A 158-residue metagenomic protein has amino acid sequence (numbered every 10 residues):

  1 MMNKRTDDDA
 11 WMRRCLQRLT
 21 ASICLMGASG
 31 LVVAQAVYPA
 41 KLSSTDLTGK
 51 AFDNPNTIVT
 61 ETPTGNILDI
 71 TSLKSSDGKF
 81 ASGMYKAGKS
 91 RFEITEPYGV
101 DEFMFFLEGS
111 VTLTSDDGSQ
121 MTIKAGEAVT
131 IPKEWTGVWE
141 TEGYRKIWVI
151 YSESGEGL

Functional and structural regions predicted by a protein language model:
D9, C15-L16, G30-K79: A short, N-terminal "cap"/entry segment at the start of jelly-roll beta-barrel domains of the cupin/DSBH fold
R18-G30: Bacterial N-terminal signal peptides
A81-Y98: Conserved short histidine dyad/triad with adjacent acidic residue
S82, I94, L113, K146-V149: Short hydrophobic/aromatic-rich beta-strand segments that constitute the beta-sheet cores of beta-sandwich/beta-barrel
S82-M84, F103, A128: Conserved hydrophobic/aromatic beta-strand scaffold that supports enzyme active sites
Y98-L113: Short, conserved beta-strand element in jelly-roll/cupin
G118-K133: Short acidic-glycine-tyrosine-enriched beta hairpin
K133-E156: Ligand-binding loop in jelly-roll beta-barrel domains
